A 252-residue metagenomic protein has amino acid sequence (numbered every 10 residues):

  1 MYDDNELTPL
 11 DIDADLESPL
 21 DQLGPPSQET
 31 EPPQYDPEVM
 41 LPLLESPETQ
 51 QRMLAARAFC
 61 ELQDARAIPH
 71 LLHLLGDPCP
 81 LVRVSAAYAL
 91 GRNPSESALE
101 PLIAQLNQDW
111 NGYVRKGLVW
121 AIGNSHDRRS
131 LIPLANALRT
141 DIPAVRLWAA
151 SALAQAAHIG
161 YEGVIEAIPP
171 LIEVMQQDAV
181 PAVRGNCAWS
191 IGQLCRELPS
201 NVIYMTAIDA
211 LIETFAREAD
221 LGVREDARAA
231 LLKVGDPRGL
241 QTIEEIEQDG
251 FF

Functional and structural regions predicted by a protein language model:
D4, T30-E45, D64-G76, S95-Q108 (+4 more regions): Amphipathic alpha-helical scaffolding segments comprising HEAT/armadillo-like alpha-solenoid repeats
T8-P32, Q50-A65, H73, V84-S95 (+6 more regions): Structural detector for internal amphipathic alpha-helices that build alpha-solenoid repeat scaffolds
P47-E48, P78-C79, W110-N111, D141-I142 (+3 more regions): Short inter-helical turns and helix N-cap capping residues of alpha-solenoid HEAT/ARM repeat scaffolds
V114-L118, V145-A149, G163, A179-P181 (+2 more regions): Short, highly charged low-complexity linear segments
